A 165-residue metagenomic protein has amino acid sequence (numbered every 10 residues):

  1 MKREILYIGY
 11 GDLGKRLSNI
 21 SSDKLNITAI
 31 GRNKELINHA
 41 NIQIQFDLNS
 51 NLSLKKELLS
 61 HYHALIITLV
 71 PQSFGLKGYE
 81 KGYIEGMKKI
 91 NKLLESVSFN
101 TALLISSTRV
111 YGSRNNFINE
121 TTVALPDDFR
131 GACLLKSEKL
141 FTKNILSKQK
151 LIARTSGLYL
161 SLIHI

Functional and structural regions predicted by a protein language model:
L6-G9: Conserved N-terminal Rossmann-fold NAD(P)-binding element of oxidoreductases
G14-K15: N-terminal Rossmann-fold NAD(P) dinucleotide-binding loop
A29-K34: N-terminal Rossmann-fold cofactor-binding loop
Q45-I90: NAD(P)H-binding glycine-rich loop region in Rossmannoid oxidoreductase-like domains and their noncatalytic homologs
E80, I84, A124-K139: Short-chain dehydrogenase/reductase
K89-D127: Conserved Rossmann-fold NAD(P)-dependent oxidoreductase catalytic core, especially the SDR/UDP-sugar
K139-S161: Conserved beta-loop-beta element that borders a ligand/cofactor-binding pocket
H164-I165: Conserved small/polar residues in nucleotide/adenosyl-binding loops
